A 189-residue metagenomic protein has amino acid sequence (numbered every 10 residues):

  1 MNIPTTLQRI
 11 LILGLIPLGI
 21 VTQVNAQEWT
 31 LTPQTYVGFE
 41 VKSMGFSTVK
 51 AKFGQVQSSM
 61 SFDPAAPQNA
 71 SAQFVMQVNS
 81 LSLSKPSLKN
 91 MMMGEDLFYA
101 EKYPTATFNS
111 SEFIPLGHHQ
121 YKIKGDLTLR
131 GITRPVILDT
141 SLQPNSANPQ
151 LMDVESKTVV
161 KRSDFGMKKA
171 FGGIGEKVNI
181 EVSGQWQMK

Functional and structural regions predicted by a protein language model:
N2-L11: Bacterial N-terminal signal peptides that target proteins for export
I10-G19: Bacterial N-terminal signal peptides
N25-K189: Low-complexity, acidic/polar, glycine-enriched regions of mature
